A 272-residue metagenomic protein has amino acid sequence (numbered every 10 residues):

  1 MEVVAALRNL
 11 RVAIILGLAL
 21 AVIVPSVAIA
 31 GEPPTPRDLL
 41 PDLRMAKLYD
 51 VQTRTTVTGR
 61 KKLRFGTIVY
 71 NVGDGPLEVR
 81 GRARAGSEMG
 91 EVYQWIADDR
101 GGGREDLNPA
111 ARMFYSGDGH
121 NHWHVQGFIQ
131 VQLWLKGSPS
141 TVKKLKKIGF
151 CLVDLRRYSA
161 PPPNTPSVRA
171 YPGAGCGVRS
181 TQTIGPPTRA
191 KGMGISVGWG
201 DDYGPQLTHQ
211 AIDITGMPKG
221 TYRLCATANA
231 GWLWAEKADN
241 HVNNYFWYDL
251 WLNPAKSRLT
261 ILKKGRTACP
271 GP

Functional and structural regions predicted by a protein language model:
E2-I14: Bacterial N-terminal signal peptides that target proteins for export
A13-P25: Bacterial N-terminal signal peptides
G31-V69, D74-E78: Boundary/junction segments of secreted and surface-exposed precursor proteins
P33-L39, G75-R80, P139-K143, G204-P205 (+1 more regions): Beta-sandwich strand segments
K61-H122, Q132-S138, W234-A235: Short amphipathic, basic-aromatic surface patches that mediate peripheral association with negatively charged
D99, G119, E236-P272: Short beta-strand elements
F128-I129, G137-P218, N229, W234 (+1 more regions): Exoplasmic/lumenal beta-rich domain surfaces
